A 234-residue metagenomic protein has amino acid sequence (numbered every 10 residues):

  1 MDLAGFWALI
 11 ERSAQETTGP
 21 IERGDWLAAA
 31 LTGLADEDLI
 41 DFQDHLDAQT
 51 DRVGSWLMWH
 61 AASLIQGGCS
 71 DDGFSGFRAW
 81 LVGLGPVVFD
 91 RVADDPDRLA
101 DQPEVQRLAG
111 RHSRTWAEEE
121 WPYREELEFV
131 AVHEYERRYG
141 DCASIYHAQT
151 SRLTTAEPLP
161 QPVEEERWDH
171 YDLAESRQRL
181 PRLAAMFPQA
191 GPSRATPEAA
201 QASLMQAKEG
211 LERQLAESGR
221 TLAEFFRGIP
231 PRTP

Functional and structural regions predicted by a protein language model:
M1-S55, F225-P234: N-terminal domain-onset segments
D2, G19, R23, D38 (+5 more regions): Non-membrane alpha-helical secondary structure
F6-I10, R23, L27-L31, L46 (+7 more regions): Generic structural signal of hydrophobic/aromatic residues within well-ordered alpha-helices of folded domains
W7-T17, R23-G33, A62-S63, E104 (+2 more regions): Charged, low-complexity surface segments at secondary-structure and domain boundaries
A29-G110: Core of folded catalytic or high-affinity ligand/protein-binding domains in predominantly eukaryotic proteins
Q106-A148: Long, compositionally biased
Y135-P234: Long, solvent-exposed, polar/charged low-complexity segments
